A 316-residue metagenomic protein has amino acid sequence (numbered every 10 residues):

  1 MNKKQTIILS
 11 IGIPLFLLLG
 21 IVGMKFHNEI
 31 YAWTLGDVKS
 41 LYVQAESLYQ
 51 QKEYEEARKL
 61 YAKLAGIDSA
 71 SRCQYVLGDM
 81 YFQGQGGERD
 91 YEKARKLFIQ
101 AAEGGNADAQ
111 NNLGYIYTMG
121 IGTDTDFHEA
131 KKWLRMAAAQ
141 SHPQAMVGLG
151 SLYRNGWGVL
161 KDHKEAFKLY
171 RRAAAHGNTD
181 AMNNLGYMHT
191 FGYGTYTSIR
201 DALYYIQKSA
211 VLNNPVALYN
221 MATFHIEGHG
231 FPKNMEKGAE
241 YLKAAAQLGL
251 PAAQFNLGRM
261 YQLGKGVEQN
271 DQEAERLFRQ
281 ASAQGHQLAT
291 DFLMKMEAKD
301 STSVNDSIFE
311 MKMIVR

Functional and structural regions predicted by a protein language model:
M1-Q5: Positively charged n-region of N-terminal signal peptides that target proteins for export
S10-V22: Hydrophobic membrane-insertion alpha-helices, especially the h-region of bacterial N-terminal signal peptides
V22-L60, R72, V76, F309 (+1 more regions): N-terminal leader/linker segments that initiate helical-solenoid repeat arrays
G36, L48, I67-A70, Q83-Q85 (+17 more regions): Short helix-capping/linker turns of helical repeat alpha-solenoids
L41-L48, Q74-Q83, G87, L97 (+9 more regions): Hydrophobic face of amphipathic alpha-helices that form TPR/SEL1-like repeat modules and related alpha-solenoid
K52-K59, E88-Q100, D124-M136, L160-R172 (+4 more regions): Structural signature of tandem alpha-helical TPR/SEL1-like repeats, specifically the intra-repeat loop/turn
E268, R279-R316: Terminal, low-structured helical/coil segments at or just beyond the last alpha-helical repeat
